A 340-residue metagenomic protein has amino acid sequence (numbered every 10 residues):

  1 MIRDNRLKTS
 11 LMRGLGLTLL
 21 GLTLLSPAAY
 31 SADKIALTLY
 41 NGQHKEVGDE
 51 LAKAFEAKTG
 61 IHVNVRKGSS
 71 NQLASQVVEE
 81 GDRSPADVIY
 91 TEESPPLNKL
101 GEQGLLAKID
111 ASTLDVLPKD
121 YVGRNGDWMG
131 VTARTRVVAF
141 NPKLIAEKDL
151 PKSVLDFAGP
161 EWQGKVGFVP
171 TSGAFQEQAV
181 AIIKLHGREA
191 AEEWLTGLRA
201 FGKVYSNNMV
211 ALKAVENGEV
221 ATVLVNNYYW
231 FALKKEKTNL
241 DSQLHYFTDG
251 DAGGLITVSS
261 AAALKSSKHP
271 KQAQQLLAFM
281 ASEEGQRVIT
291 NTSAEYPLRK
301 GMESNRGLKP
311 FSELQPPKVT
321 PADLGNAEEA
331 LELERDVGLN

Functional and structural regions predicted by a protein language model:
G14-S26: Bacterial N-terminal signal peptides
A32-N98, N340: Early extracytoplasmic/lumenal segment of secretory-pathway proteins
G42-E46, G68, Q72, S84-V220 (+1 more regions): Extracytoplasmic ligand-binding site segments that recognize negatively charged/polar headgroups
L51, I61, A190-W194, S259 (+2 more regions): Short amphipathic alpha-helical coupling segments at ligand-binding clamshell hinges and other catalytic/signaling
P95-K99, A221-S242: A ligand-binding cleft/hinge motif common to bilobed small-molecule-binding domains
A139-L144, I183, I256-H269, V288: A bilobed periplasmic-binding-protein/Venus flytrap-type ligand-binding module shared by bacterial periplasmic
W162-P170, F279-M302: Periplasmic-binding protein-like
E295-N340: An extracytoplasmic/periplasmic, membrane-proximal ligand-sensing/linker region
